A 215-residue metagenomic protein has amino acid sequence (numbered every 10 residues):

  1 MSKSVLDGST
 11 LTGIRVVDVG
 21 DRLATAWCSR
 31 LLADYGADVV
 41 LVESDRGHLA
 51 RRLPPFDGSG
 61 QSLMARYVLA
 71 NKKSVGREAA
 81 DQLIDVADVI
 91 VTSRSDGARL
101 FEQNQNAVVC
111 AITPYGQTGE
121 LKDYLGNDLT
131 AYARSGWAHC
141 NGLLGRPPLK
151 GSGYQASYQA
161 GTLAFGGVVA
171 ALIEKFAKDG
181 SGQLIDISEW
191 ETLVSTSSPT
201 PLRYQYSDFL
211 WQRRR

Functional and structural regions predicted by a protein language model:
M1-I14: A short, basic/flexible loop-to-alpha-helix module at the beginning of a structural domain
V5-L6, V17-G20, G60-E102: A structured beta-alpha segment of the ubiquitous adenosine-cofactor-binding alpha/beta core
D7-G8, G20, W27, L31 (+3 more regions): Acidic, glycine-rich segments within the central catalytic cores of soluble metabolic enzymes that bind/position
L11, D81-D85, Y124: A short, aliphatic-rich alpha-helical micro-motif
D34-S74: Glycine-rich phosphate-binding loop and adjoining beta1-alpha1-beta2 segment of Rossmann-like nucleotide-binding folds
V40-V42, V75, V91, V108-C110 (+1 more regions): Hydrophobic/aromatic beta-strand patches that form the interior of the parallel beta-sheet core in alpha/beta enzyme
I90-G142: N-terminal Rossmann-like NAD(P) cofactor-binding subdomain of oxidoreductases, focused on the glycine-rich
